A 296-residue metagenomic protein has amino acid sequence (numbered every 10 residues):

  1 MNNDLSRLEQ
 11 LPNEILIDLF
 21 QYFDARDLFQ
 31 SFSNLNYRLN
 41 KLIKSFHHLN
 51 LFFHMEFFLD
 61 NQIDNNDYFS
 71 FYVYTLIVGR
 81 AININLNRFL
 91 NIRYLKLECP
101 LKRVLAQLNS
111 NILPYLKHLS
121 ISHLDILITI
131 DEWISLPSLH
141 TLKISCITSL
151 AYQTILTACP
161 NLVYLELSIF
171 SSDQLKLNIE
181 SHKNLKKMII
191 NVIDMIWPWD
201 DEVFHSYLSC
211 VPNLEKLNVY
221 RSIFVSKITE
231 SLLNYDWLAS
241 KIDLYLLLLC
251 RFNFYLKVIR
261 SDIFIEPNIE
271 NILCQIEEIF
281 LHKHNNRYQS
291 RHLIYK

Functional and structural regions predicted by a protein language model:
M1-K296: Eukaryote-biased activation of long, low-complexity terminal tails and linkers
